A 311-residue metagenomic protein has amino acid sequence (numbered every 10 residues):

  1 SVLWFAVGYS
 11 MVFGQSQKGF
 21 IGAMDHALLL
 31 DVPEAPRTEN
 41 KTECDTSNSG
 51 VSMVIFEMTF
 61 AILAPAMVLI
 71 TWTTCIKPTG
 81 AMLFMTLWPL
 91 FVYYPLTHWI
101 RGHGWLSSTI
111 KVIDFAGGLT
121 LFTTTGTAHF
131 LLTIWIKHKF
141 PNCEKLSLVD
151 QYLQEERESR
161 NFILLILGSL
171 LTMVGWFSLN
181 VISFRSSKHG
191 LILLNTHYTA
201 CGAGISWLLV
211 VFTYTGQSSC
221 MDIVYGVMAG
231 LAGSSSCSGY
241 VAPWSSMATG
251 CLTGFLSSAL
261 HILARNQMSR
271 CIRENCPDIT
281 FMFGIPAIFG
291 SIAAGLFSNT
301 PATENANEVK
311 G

Functional and structural regions predicted by a protein language model:
S1-G311: Hydrophobic alpha-helical transmembrane bundles of multi-pass membrane proteins
